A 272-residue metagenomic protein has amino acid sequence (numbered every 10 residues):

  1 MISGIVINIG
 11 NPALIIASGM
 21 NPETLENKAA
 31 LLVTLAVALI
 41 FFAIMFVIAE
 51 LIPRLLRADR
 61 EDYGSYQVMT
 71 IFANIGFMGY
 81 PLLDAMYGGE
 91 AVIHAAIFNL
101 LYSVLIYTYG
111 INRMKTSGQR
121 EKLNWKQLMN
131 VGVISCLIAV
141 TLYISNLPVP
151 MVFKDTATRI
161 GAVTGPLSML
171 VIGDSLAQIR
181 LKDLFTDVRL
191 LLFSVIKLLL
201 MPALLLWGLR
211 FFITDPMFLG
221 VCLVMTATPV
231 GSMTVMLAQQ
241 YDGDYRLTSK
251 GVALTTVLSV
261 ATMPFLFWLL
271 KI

Functional and structural regions predicted by a protein language model:
M1-I272: Alpha-helical transmembrane segments of multi-pass small-molecule/ion transporters
